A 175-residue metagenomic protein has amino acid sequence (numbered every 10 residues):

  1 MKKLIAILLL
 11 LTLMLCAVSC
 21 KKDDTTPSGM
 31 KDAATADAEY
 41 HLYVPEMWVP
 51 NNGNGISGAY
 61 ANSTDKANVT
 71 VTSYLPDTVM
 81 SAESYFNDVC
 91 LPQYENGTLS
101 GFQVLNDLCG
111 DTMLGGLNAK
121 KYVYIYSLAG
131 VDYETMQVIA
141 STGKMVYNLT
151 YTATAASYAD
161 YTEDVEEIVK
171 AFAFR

Functional and structural regions predicted by a protein language model:
I5-L11, L15-K66, L108-L114, L128-D132 (+2 more regions): N-terminal targeting sequences that direct proteins away from the cytosol to non-cytosolic compartments
N54-S141, V146-Y147: Conserved polar/disulfide-associated segments of primarily extracytoplasmic proteins
